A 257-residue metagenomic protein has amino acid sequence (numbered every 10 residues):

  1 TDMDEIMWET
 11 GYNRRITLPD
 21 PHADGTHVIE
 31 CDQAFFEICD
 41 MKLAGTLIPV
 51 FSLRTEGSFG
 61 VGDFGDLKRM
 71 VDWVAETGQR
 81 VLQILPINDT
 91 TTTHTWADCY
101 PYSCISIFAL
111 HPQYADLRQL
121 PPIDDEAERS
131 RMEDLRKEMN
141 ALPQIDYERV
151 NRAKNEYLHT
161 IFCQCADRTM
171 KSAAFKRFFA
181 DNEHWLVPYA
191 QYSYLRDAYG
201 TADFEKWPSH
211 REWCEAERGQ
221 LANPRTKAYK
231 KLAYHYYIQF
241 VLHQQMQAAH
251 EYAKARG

Functional and structural regions predicted by a protein language model:
T1-D32, W96: Alpha-glucan (starch/glycogen) binding determinants
H22-I48: Compositionally biased low-complexity segments at domain edges in trafficked proteins and select soluble regulators
I38-G257: Acidic/aromatic-lined carbohydrate-recognition and catalytic surfaces of CAZymes acting on diverse glycans
